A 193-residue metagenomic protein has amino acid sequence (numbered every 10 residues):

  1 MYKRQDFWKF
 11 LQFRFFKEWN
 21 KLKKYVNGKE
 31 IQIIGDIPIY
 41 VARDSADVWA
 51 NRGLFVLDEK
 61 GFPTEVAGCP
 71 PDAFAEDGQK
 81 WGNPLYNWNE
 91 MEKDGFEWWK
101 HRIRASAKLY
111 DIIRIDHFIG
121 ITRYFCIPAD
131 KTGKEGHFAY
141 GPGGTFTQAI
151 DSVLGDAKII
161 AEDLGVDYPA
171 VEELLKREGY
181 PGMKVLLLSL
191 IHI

Functional and structural regions predicted by a protein language model:
M1-Y2, I191-I193: Conserved small/polar residues in nucleotide/adenosyl-binding loops
K3-E90, I119: Active-site-proximal, well-structured secondary-structure segments within enzyme catalytic domains
E18, Y25, W98-I113: An active-site-proximal structural segment forming one wall of the substrate-binding cleft that immediately precedes
L22, V171, I193: Aromatic/hydrophobic pocket-lining residues that form π-stacking "cages" and hydrophobic walls in ligand
I31, Y40, D44-D72, I127-L190: Active-site-proximal helices and loops of the catalytic beta/alpha 8
I34, R114-D116, I160-A161: Structured core elements
M91-F96, Y140: Chitinase-like catalytic core of GlcNAc-active glycosidases
T122-C126: Short acidic/His/Gly/Ser-rich catalytic and metal-binding motifs that mark active-site loops of diverse hydrolases
